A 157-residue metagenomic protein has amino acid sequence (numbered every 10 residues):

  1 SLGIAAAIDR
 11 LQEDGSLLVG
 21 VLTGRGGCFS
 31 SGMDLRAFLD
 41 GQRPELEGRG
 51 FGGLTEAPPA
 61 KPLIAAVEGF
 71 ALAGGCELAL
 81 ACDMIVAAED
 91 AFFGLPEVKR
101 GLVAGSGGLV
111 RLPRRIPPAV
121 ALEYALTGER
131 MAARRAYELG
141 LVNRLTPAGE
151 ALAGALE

Functional and structural regions predicted by a protein language model:
S1-R25, A153: Conserved CoA-thioester-binding segment of acyl-CoA-metabolizing enzymes
L2, S16, G24-P59, G101: Glycine- (often His-adjacent) and acidic-residue-rich active-site loop that binds/positions the CoA thioester
G3-I4, L22, D34, A79 (+2 more regions): Terminal peptide-recognition signature
A5-D9, G48-L54, A71, L80 (+1 more regions): A generic local structural motif
L11-Q12, L39-Q42, A125: Hydrophobic residues in alpha-helical segments
G15, A57-E157: Crotonase-fold acyl-CoA enzyme core
